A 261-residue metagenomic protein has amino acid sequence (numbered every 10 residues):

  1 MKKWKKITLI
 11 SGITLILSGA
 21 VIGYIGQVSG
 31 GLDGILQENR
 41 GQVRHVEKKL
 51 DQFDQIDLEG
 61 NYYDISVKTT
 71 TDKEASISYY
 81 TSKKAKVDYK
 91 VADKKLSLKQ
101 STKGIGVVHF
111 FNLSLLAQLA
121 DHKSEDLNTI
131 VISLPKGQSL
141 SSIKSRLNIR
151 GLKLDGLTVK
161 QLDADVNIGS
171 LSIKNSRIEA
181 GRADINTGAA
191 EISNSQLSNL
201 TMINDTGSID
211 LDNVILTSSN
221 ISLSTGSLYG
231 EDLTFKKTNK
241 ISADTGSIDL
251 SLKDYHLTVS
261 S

Functional and structural regions predicted by a protein language model:
K2-D57, Y62-V166, K174-I185, N199-T201 (+1 more regions): Acidic (Asp/Glu) and glycine-rich low-complexity loops/linkers that are typically intrinsically disordered
I173-S176, A180-G181, I185-S261: Short, surface-exposed interaction patches in beta-rich subdomains that mediate adhesion/assembly near membranes
